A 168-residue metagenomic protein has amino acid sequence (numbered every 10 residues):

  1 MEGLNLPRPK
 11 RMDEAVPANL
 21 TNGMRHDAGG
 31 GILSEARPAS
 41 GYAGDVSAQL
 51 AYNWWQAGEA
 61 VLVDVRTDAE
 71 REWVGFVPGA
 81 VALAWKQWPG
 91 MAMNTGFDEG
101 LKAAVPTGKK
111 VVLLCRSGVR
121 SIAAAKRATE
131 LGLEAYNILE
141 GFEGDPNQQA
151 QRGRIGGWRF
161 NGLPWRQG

Functional and structural regions predicted by a protein language model:
E2-A60, A69-K110, S121-G168: Rhodanese-like catalytic fold shared by cysteine-dependent sulfurtransferases and DSP/PTP-type phosphatases
L62-D64: Structural scaffold elements adjacent to functional motifs in cytosolic proteins
L113-L114: Short, surface-exposed ligand- or partner-binding patches at beta-edge/loop junctions that are enriched in aromatics
